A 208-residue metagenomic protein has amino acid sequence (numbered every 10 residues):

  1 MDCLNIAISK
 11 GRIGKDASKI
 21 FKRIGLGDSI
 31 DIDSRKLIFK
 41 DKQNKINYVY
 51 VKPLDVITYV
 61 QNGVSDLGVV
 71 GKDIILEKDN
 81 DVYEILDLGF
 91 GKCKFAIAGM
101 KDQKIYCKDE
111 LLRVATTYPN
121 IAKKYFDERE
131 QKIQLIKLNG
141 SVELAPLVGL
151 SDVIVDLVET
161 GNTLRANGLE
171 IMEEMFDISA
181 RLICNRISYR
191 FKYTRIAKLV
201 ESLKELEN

Functional and structural regions predicted by a protein language model:
M1-N208: Domain-level signature for soluble enzymes in the chorismate/prephenate branch of the shikimate pathway
